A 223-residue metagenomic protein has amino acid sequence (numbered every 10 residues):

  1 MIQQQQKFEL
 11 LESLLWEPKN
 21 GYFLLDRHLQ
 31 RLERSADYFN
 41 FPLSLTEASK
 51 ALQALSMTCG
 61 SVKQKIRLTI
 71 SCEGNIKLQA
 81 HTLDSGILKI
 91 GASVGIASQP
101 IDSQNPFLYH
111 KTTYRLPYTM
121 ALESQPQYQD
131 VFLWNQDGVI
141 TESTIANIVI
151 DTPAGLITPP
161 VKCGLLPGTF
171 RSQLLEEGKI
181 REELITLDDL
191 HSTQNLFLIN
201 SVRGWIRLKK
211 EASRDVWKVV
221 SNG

Functional and structural regions predicted by a protein language model:
M1-K65, T69-G223: Helix-start/capping segments and mature chain N-termini
